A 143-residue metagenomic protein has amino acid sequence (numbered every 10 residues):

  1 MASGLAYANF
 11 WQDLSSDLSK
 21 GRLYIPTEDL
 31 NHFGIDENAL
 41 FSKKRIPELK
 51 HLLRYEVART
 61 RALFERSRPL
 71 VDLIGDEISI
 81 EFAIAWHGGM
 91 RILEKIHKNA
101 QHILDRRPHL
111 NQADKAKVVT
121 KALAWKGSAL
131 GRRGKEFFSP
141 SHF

Functional and structural regions predicted by a protein language model:
M1-G4, S15-F143: Catalytic cores of Mg2+-dependent Asp-rich isoprenoid enzymes
